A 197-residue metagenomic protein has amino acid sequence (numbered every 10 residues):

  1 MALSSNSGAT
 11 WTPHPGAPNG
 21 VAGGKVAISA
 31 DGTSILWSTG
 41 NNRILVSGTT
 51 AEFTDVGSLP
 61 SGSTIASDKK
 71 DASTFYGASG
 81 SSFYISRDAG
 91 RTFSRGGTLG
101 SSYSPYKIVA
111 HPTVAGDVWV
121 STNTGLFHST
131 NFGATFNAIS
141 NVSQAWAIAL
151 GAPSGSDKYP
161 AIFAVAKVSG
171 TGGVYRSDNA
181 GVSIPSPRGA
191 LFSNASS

Functional and structural regions predicted by a protein language model:
M1, N41-L45, F83, L126-F127 (+2 more regions): Hydrophobic beta-strand positions in blades of beta-propellers and related beta-sheet-rich domains
S4-G8, S29, L45-T50, S86-R87 (+2 more regions): Conserved Ser/Thr-centered positions that define the repeating blades of beta-propeller domains
S7, D31, T39-N41, D71 (+7 more regions): Short loop/turn segments that connect beta-strands within the blades of beta-propeller domains, predominantly WD40
T12-G16, T54-S58, S94-T98, N137-N141 (+1 more regions): Beta-propeller fold detector
K25-D31, T64-K70, K107-V114, A147-D157 (+1 more regions): Structural signature of eukaryotic scaffold interfaces centered on beta-propeller domains
S102, S140-A149, S183-S197: Conserved blade-ending motifs and adjacent loop-strand segments that build the rim/top face of beta-propeller domains
P112-V114, S121-F127, N137-N179: Loop/turn-rich, solvent-exposed surfaces of beta-rich toroidal or solenoidal domains
